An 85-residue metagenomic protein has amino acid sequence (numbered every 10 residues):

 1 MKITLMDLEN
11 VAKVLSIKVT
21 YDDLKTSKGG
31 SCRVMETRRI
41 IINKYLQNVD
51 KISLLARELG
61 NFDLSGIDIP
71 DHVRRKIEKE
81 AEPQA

Functional and structural regions predicted by a protein language model:
M1-K28, A85: Auxiliary, metal-adjacent structural segments of Zn-dependent hydrolase domains
V11-V14, V19, V34, V49 (+1 more regions): Extended aliphatic helical segments
D23-V49: Active-site scaffold of zinc-dependent metalloenzymes
K28, V49-I52, F62-A85: Post-HEXXH active-site segment of zinc metalloproteases
A56-L59: Charge-dense, helix-prone N-terminal extensions
